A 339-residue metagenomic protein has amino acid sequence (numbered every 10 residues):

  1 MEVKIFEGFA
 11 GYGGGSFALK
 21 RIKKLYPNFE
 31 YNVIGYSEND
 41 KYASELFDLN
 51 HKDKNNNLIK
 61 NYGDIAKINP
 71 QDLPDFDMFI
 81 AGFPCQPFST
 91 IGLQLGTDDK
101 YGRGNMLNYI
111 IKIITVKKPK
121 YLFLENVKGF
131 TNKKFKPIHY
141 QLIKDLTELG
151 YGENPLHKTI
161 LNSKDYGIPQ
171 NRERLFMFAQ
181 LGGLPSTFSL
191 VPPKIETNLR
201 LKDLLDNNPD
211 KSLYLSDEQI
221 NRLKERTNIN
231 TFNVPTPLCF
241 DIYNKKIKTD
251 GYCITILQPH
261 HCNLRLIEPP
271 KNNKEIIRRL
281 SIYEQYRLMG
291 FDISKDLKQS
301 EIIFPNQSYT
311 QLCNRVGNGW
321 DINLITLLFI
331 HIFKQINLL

Functional and structural regions predicted by a protein language model:
V3-A66: SAM cofactor-binding core of SAM-dependent methyltransferases, primarily the Rossmann-like beta-alpha-beta module
F6-G8, I80, F123: Structural recognition of the beta-strand scaffold that forms the well-ordered cores of secreted hydrolase catalytic
G13, K41, N108, K136-Y140 (+2 more regions): A structural signal for well-ordered alpha-helical segments within the folded catalytic domains of diverse enzymes
F17, E45, G63, N105-K112 (+3 more regions): Short, contiguous clusters of charged residues that form electrostatic/catalytic patches at enzyme active sites, used
F17-L25, L49, K112-T115, K144 (+2 more regions): Short, well-ordered alpha-helices that flank and scaffold nucleotide-derived cofactor binding pockets
I68-M78, Q86-T255, P259, R278: Class I S-adenosyl-L-methionine
F83: Glycine-rich, N-terminal phosphate-binding loop of Rossmann-like dinucleotide-binding domains
L215-L339: C-terminal target-recognition/interaction regions appended to catalytic cores
